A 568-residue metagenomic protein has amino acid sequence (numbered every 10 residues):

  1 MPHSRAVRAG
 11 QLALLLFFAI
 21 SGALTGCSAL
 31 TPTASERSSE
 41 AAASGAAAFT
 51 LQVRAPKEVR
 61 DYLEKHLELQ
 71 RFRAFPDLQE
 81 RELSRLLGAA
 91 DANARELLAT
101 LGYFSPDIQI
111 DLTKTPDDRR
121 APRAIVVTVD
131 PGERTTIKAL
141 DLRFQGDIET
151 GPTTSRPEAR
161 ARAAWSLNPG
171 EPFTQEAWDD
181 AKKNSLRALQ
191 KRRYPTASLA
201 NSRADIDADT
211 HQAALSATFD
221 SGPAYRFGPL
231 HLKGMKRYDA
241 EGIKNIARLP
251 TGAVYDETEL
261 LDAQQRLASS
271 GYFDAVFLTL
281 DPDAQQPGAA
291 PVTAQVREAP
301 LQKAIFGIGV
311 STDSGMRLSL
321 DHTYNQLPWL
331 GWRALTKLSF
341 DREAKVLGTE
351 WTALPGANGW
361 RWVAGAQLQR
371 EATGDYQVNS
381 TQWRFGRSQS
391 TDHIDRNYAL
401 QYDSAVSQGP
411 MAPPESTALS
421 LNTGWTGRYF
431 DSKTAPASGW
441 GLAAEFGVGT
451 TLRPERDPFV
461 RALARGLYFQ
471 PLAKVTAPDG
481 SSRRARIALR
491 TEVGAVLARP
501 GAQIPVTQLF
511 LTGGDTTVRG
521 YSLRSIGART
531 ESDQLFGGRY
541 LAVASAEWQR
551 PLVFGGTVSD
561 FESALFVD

Functional and structural regions predicted by a protein language model:
P2-L14: Bacterial N-terminal signal peptides that target proteins for export
Q11-T25: Bacterial N-terminal signal peptides
C27-D61, R71-T312, D321, L335-A353 (+3 more regions): Periplasmic polypeptide-binding modules associated with outer-membrane biogenesis and secretion
Y103-D107, P195-S198, V378-S380, A418-S420 (+2 more regions): Amphipathic hydrophobic-ligand
T135, K191, T196, A224-R226 (+16 more regions): Short beta-strands and strand-coil junctions in structured, solvent-facing domains, enriched
D147-T154, E158-R160, D256-A443, T516-E531 (+1 more regions): Gram-negative/organellar outer-membrane beta-barrel architecture
S269, K303, M411-P414, A418-V567: C-terminal outer-membrane beta-barrel translocator/porin domains of Gram-negative envelope proteins and their
